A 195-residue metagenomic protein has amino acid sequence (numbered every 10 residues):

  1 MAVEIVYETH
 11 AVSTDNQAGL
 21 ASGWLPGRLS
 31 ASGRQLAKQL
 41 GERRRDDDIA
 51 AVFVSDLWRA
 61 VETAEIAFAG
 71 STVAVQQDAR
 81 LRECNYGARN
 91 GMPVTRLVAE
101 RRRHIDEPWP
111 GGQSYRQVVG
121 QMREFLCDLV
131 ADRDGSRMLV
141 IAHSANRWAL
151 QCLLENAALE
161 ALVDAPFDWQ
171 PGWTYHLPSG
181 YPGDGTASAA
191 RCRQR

Functional and structural regions predicted by a protein language model:
A2-S71, E100, Q113-R116: Active-site-proximal alpha-helix that buttresses catalytic centers in soluble enzyme cores
I5, S136-S144: Generic beta-sheet signal
S13, N146-R147: Short active-site segment of divalent metal-dependent hydrolases/proteases that encodes the spacing between
G27, A67-E124, V163, T186: Phosphate-handling substructures
R45-D48, L129-R137: Glycine-rich phosphate-binding loop signature in dinucleotide/nucleotide-binding domains
D47-R80, H176-R195: Conserved histidine-centered catalytic loops in small-molecule metabolism enzymes
V54-S55, G120, I141-A142: Short beta-strand scaffold positions
E155-T186: Domain-level recognition of soluble alpha/beta enzyme cores, biased toward histidine phosphatases/phosphomutases
